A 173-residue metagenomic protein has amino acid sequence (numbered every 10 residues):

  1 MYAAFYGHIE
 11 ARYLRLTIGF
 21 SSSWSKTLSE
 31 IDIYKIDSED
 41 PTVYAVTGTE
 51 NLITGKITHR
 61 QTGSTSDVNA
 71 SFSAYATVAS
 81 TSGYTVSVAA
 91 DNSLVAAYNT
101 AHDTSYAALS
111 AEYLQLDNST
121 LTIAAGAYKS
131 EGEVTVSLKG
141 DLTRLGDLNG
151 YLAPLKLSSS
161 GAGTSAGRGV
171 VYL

Functional and structural regions predicted by a protein language model:
M1-S38: Aromatic, loop-rich ligand-recognition surfaces of beta-strand-rich domains
T17-S21, S137-K139, K156-S160: Beta-strand-rich extracellular modules
E39-A76: Beta-sheet-dominated interaction scaffolds and their linkers
A76-T85, A96: A short beta-turn/strand-edge loop motif at beta-sheet boundaries
A96-L121: Short beta-strand and strand-turn-strand segments in soluble, beta-rich domains
L116-T143: Intrinsically disordered, low-complexity Pro/Gly/Ser/Thr-rich segments with frequent PxxP/GP/PP motifs and embedded
G140-L152: Short glycine/proline/serine/threonine-rich loop/turn segments at secondary-structure transition edges
R144-D147, S160-L173: Beta-sandwich strand segments
